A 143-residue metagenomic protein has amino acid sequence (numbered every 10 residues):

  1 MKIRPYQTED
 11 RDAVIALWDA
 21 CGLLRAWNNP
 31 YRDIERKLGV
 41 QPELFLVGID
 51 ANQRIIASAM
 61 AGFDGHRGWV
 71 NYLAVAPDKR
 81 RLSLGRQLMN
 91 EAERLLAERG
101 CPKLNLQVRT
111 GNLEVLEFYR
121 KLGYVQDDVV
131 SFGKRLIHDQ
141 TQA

Functional and structural regions predicted by a protein language model:
M1-K2: Extreme N-terminal starter segment of soluble prokaryotic enzymes
P5-Y72, A76, N90-E91, L95 (+3 more regions): Acetyl-CoA-dependent GNAT
W69-Y72, Q107, F118: Residue-level recognition of specific faces of alpha-helices
A76-D78, L82, T110-G111: Active-site acidic-Proline motif in GNAT/NAT acetyltransferases
K79, S83-E91: Conserved acetyl-CoA pyrophosphate-binding loop and the N-cap/start of the following alpha-helix in GNAT-like
L96-V108: Conserved GNAT acetyl-CoA-binding A-motif
L106-V115, G133-I137: Conserved beta-strand-loop-alpha-helix junction that forms the acyl-donor binding cleft
Y119, Y124: Conserved active-site tyrosine of GNAT-family acetyltransferases
